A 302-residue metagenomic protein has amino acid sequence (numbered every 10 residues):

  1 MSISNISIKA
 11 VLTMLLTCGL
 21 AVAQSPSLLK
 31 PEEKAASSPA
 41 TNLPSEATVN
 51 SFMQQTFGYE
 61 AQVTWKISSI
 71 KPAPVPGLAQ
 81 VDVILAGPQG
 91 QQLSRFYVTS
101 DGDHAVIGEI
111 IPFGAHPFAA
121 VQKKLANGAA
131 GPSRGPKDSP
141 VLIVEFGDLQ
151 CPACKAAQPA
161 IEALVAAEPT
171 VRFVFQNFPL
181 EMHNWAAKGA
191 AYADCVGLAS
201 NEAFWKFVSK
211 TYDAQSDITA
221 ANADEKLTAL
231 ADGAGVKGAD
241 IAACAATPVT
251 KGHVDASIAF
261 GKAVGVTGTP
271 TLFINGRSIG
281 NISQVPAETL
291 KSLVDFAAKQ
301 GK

Functional and structural regions predicted by a protein language model:
S2-L12: Bacterial N-terminal signal peptides that target proteins for export
I3, Q24-E46, N50-I107, T228-K302: C-terminal cap of thioredoxin/glutaredoxin-like
G19-A23: Sec/Tat signal peptide C-region and signal peptidase I cleavage site
S100-P132: A short, surface-exposed interaction/processing loop segment used at functional sites
K124-V141, V165: A short beta-strand-turn-helix
V144-D232, K262-T267, L293-K302: Structural alpha/beta surface segment adjacent to cysteine/selenocysteine redox centers across thiol/disulfide enzymes
